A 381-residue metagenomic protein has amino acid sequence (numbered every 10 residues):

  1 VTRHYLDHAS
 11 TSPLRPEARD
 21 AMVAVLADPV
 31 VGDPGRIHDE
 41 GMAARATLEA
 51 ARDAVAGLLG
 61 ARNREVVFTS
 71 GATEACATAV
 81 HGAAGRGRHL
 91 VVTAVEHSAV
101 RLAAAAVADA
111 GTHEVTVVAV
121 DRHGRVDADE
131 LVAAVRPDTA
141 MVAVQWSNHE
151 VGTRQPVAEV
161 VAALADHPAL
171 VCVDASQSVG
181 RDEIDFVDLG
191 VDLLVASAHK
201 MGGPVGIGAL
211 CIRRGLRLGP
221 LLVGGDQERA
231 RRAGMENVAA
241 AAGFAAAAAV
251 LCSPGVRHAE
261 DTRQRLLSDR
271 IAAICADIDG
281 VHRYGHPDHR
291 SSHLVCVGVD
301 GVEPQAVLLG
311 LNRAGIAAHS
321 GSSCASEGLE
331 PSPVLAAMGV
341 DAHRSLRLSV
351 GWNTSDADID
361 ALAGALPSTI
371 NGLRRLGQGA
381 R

Functional and structural regions predicted by a protein language model:
V1-R381: Pyridoxal 5′-phosphate
